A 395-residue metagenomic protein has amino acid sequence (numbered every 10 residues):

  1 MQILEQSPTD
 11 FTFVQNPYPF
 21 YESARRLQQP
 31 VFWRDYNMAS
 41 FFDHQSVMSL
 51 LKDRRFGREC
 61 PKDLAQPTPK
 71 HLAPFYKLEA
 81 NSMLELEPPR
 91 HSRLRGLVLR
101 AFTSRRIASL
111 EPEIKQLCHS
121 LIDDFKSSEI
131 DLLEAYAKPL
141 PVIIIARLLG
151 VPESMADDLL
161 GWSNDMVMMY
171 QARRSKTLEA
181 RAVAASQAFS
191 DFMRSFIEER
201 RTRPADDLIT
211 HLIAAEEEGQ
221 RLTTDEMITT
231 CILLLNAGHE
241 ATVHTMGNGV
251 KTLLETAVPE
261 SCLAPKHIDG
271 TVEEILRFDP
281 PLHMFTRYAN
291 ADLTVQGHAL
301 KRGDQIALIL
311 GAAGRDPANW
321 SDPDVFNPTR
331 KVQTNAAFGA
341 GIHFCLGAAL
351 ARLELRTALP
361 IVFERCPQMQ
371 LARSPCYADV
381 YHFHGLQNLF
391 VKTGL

Functional and structural regions predicted by a protein language model:
M1-L395: Cytochrome P450
